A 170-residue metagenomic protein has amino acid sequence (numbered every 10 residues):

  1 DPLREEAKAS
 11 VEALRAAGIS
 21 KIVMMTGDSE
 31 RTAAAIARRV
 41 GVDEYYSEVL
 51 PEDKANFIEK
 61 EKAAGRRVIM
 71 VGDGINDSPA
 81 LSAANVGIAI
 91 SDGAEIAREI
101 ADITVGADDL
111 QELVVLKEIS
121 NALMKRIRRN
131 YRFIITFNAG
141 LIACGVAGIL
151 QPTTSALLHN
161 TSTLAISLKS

Functional and structural regions predicted by a protein language model:
D1-N76, A80-V86, E118-N121: Cytosolic catalytic headpiece
G18-I19, V40, N76-D77, S82-V86 (+2 more regions): Membrane-embedded alpha-helical bundles of multi-pass transporters
